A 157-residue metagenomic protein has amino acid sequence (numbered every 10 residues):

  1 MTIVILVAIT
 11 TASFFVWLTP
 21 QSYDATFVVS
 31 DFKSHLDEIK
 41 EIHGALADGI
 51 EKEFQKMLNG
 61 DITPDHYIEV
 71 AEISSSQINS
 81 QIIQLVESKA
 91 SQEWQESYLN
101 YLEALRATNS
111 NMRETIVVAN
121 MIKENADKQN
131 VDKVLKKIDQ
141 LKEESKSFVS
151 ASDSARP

Functional and structural regions predicted by a protein language model:
M1-V16: Hydrophobic membrane-insertion alpha-helices, especially the h-region of bacterial N-terminal signal peptides
V4-V7, Q84, K137-I138: Alpha-helical interaction segments
A12-T26: Hydrophobic single-pass membrane-insertion segments
A25-I68, A104-P157: C-terminal amphipathic alpha-helix
D65, E69-E72, K89-Q92: A short glycine-/small-residue-rich loop at the edge of a beta-strand within enzyme catalytic domains
I73-Q77: Helix-turn-helix repeat elements of alpha-solenoid scaffolds
I78-L102, R156-P157: Short, solvent-exposed, charged loop/turn and helix-capping segments that join or cap alpha-helices on peripheral
